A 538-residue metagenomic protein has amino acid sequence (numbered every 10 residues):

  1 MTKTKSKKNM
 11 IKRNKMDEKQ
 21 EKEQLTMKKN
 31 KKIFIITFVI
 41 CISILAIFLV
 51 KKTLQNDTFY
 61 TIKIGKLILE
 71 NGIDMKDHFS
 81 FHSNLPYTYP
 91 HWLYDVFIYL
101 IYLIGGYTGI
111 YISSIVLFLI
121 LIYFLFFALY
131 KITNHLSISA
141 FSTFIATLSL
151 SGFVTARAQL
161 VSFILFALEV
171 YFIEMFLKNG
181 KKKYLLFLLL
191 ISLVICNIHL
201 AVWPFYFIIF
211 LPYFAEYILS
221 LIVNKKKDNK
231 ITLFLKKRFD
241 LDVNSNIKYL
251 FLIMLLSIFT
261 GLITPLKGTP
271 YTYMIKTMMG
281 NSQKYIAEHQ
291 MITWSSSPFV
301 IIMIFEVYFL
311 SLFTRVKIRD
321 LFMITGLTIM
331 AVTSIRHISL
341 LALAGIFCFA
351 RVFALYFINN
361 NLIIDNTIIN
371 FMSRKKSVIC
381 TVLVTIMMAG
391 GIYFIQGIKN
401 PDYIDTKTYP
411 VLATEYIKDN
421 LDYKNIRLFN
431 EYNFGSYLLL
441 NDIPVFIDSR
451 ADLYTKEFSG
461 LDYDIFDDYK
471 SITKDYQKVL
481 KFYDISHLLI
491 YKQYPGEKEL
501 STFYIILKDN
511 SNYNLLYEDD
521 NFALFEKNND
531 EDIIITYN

Functional and structural regions predicted by a protein language model:
L45, S149-L150, Y184-A201, F210 (+2 more regions): Membrane-interface alpha helices of multi-pass inner-membrane proteins
T53-D57, L69-N71, H82-S83, L200-T314 (+1 more regions): Transmembrane catalytic cores of multi-pass membrane glycosyltransferases and polysaccharide-assembly enzymes
I112-I132: Transmembrane-helix motifs of polytopic, lipid-linked glycan transferases
L125-L148: Transmembrane-helix signature of polytopic, membrane-embedded enzymes that assemble or transfer cell-envelope glycans
M175-L193, K248-F251, I318-T325: Short hydrophobic alpha-helices at membrane interfaces in multi-pass membrane enzymes
L362-D419, N441, S449-A451, S471 (+2 more regions): Membrane-proximal, lumen/periplasm-facing interface regions of secretory-pathway glyco- and lipid-modifying enzymes
N420-S459, S486-Q493, F525: Short periplasmic/luminal acceptor-recognition loop of GT-C membrane glycosyltransferases, typified by
L461-D520: Periplasmic/luminal catalytic loop of GT-C fold multi-pass membrane glycosyltransferases that transfer sugars from
